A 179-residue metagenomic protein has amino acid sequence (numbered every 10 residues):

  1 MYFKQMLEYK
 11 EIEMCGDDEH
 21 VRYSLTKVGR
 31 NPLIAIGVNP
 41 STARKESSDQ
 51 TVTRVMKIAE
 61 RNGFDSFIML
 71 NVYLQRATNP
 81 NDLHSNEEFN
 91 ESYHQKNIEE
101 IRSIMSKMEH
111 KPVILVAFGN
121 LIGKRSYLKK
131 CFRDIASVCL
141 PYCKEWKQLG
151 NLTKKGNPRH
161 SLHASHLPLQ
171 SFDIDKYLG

Functional and structural regions predicted by a protein language model:
M1-D49, R61: Active-site and ligand/interface coordination hotspots across diverse enzymes and nucleic-acid-associated assemblies
R22-V28, Q50-F67, R102-S106: Short amphipathic alpha-helices and their capping/turn segments at secondary-structure boundaries
P32-I34, S66, V113: Structural motif
V38, V72, F118-N120: Short, well-ordered beta-to-alpha junction loops that form the rim of enzyme active sites and present histidine/acidic
T42, R76, I122: Feature marks short, surface-exposed loop/turn motifs that line or immediately flank catalytic pockets and channel
D65-L83: Short connector loops at secondary-structure junctions
L83-G179: Glycine/proline-rich loop-helix segments at beta-alpha junctions forming the active-site rim of enzyme cores
